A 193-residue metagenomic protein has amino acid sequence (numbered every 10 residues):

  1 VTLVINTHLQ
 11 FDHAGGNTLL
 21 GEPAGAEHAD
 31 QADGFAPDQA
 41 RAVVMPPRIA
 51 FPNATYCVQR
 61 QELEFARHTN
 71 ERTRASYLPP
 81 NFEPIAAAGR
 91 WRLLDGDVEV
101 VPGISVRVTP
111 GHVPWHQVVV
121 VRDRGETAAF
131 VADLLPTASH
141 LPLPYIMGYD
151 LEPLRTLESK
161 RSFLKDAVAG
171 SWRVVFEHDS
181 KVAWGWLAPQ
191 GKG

Functional and structural regions predicted by a protein language model:
V1-D12: Metallo-beta-lactamase
L9, Q61-E62, G111-V113, A132-L134 (+1 more regions): Active-site metal-binding loops of divalent metal-dependent hydrolases
G15-G25, R41-V43, W186-A188: Metal-dependent catalytic neighborhoods of phosphoester/phosphodiester hydrolases
G16-T18, R67-E71, Q117-V118: A short secondary-structure junction signal
L19, G34, V43-I49, V118-A129: Short amphipathic alpha-helices and their capping/turn segments at secondary-structure boundaries
A24-V108, R155-S171: Metallo-beta-lactamase
S105-V118: Active-site glycine- and acidic-residue-rich loops that bind and position anionic ligands or nucleotide-like cofactors
V120-G193: Cap/insert and terminal regions of metallo-dependent hydrolase folds
